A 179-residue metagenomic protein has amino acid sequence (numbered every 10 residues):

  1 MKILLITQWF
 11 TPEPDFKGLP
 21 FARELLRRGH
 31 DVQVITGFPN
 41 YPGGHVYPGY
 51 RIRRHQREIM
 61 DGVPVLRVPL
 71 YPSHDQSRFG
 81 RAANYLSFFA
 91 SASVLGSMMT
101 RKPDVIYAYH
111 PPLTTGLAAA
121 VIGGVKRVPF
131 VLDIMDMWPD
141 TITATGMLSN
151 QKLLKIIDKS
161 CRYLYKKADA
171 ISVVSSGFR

Functional and structural regions predicted by a protein language model:
M1-D61, A170: N-terminal subdomain of nucleotide-sugar transferases
Q8, L70-A82, K102-P103, G123-R162: Acceptor-binding helix/loop patch of EC 2.4 sugar-transfer enzymes, predominantly nucleotide-sugar-dependent
R28, S97, T114-L117, V121-V125 (+1 more regions): Membrane-proximal helix-turn-helix segments that form the acceptor-binding/catalytic region of lipid-linked
V34-T100: A conserved catalytic-core segment of Leloir-type glycosyltransferases
D104-V105, A170: Short, Asp-centered acidic motifs that coordinate Mg2+ and/or phosphate in catalytic or ligand-binding sites
Y109-L113: Short His-centered aromatic/hydrophobic patch
G177: Carbohydrate-associated surface elements
